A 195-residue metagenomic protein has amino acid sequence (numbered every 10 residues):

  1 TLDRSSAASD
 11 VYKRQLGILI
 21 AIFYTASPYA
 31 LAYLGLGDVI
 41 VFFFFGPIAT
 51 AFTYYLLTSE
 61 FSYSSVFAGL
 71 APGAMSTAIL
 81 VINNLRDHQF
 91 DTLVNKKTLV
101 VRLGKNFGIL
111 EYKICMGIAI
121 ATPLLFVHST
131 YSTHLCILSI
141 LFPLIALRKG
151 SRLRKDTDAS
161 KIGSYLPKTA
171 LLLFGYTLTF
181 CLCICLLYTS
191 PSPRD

Functional and structural regions predicted by a protein language model:
T1-Y12, Y188-D195: Single conserved hydrophobic/aromatic residue that forms the stacking wall/gate of nucleotide- or nucleobase-binding
S6-T25, M116-D158: Transmembrane helix-loop-helix
S6-Y63: Intramembrane alpha-helical segments
R14-G17, A21, G46, G69 (+5 more regions): Small-residue faces within membrane-embedded alpha-helices
I22-F45, H88-K113, G150-L178: Interhelical loop and helix-boundary elements at the membrane-water interface of polytopic inner-membrane proteins
I40-H88, V94, N106-I109: Functional transmembrane core segments of multi-pass inner-membrane proteins
I48-S59, F174-L187: Hydrophobic alpha-helical transmembrane segments in multi-pass integral membrane proteins
A49, M75-I79, A119-T122, A146 (+2 more regions): Alpha-helical transmembrane segments of multipass membrane proteins
